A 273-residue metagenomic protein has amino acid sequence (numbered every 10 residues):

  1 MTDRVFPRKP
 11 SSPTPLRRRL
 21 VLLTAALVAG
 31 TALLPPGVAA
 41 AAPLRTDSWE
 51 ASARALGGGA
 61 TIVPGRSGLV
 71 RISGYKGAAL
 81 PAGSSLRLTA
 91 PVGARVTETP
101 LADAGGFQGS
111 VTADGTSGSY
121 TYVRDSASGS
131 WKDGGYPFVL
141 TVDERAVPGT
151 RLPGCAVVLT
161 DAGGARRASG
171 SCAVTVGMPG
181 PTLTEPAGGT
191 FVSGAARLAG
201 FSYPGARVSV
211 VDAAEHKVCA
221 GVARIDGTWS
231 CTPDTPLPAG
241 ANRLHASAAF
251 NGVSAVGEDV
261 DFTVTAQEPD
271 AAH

Functional and structural regions predicted by a protein language model:
D3-V70, A78-R167, V176-H273: Ser/Thr-rich low-complexity repeats and stalk/linker segments
